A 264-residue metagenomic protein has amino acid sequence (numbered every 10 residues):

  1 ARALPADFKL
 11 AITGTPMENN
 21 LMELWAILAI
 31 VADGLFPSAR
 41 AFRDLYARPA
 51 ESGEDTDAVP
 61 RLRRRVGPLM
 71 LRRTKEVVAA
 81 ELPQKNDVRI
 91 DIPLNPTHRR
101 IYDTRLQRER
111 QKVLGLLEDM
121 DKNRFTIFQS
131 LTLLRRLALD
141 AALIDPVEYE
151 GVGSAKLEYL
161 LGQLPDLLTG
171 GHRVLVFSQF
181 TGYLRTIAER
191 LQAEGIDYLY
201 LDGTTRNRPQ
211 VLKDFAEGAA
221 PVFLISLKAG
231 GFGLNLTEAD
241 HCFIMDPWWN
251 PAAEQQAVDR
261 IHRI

Functional and structural regions predicted by a protein language model:
A1-A6, L82-P83, L236-T237, I264: Short, conserved loop/helix-junction motifs that constitute active-site signature segments in enzyme catalytic cores
A1-V78, E118: Conserved P-loop NTPase motor "coupling/switch" region that bridges the ATPase
L10-A11, L175, F243: Conserved hydrophobic packing residues within short motifs/helices of P-loop NTPase cores of ABC-family ATPases
T13, V66, N95, L134 (+1 more regions): Residue-level signature of catalytic and energy-coupling elements of molecular machines, predominantly ATP/GTP-dependent
T15-L21, D33-F36, A50, P96-R99 (+4 more regions): Conserved nucleotide-binding/hydrolysis micro-motifs of P-loop NTPases
E23-A26, L234-P247: A short beta-strand element within the Helicase C-terminal
A80-D103, L117-L234, E238: Conserved Helicase C-terminal RecA-like lobe
P251-I264: Conserved SF2 helicase motif VI
